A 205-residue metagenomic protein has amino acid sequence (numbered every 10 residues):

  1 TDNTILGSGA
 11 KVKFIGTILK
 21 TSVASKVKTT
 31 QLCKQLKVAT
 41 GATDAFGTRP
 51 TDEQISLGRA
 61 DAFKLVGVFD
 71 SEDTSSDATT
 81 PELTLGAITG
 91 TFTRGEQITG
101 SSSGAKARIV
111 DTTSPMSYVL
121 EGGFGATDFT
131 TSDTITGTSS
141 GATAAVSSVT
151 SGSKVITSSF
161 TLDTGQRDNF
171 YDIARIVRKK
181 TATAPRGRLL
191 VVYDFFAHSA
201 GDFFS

Functional and structural regions predicted by a protein language model:
T1-A87, T91-E96, S101, A105-D128 (+2 more regions): Signature of Asx- and small-polar-rich beta-strand/turn repeats characteristic of beta-solenoid architectures
T131, T138-A144: Solvent-exposed, low-complexity segments and loops of surface/extracellular structural proteins
